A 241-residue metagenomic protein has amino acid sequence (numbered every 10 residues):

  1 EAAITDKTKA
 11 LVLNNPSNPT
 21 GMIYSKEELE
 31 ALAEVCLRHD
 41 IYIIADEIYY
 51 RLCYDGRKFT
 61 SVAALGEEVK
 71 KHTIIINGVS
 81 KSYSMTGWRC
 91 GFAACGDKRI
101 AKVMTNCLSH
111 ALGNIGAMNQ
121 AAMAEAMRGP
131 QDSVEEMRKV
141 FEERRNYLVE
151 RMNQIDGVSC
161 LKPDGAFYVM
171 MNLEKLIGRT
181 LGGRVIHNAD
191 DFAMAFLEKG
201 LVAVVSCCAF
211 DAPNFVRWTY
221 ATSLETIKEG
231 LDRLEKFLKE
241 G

Functional and structural regions predicted by a protein language model:
E1-G241: PLP-dependent class I/II
